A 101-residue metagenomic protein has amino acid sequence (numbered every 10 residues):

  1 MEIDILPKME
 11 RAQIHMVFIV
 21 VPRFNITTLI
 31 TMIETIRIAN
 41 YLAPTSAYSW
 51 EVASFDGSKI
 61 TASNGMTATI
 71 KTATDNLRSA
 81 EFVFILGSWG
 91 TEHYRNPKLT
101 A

Functional and structural regions predicted by a protein language model:
M1-A101: Extended, subdomain-level signal for the structured scaffold at the beginning of enzyme domains
